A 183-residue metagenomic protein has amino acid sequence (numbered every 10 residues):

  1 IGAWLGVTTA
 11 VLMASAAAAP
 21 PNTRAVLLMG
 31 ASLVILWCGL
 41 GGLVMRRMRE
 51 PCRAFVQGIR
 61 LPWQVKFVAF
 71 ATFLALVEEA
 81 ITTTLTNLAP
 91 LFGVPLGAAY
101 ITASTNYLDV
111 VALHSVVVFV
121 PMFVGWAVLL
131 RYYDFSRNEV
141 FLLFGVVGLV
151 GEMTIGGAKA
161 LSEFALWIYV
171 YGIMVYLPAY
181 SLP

Functional and structural regions predicted by a protein language model:
I1-P183: Aromatic-rich, lipid-facing transmembrane alpha helices and their immediate juxtamembrane interface loops in integral
